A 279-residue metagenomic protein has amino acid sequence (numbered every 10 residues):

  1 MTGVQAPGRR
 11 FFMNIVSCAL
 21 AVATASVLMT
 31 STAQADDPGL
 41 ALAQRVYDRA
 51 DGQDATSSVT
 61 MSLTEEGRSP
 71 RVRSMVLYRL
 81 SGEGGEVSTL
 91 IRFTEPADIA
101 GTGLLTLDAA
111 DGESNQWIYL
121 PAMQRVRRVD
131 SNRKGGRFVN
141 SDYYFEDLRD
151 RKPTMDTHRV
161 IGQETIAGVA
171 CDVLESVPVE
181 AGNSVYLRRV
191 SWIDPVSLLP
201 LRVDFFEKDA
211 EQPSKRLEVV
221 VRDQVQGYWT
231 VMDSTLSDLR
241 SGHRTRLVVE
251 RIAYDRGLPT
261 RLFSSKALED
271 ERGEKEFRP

Functional and structural regions predicted by a protein language model:
G3-F12: Short, Lys/Arg-enriched N-terminal segments with co-localized hydrophobic residues within the first ~10-30 amino acids
F11-I15, L20: N-terminal export leaders
T24-A33: C-terminal segment of classical bacterial N-terminal signal peptides
P38-A122: N-terminal mature ectodomain segment of secretory-pathway/periplasmic proteins
V76-L80, R159-T165, V220-R222: Short amphipathic beta-strand and strand-loop transition segments with alternating hydrophobic
T94, L105-L107, N115-Y119, R125-V129 (+2 more regions): Gly/Pro-enriched, hydrophobic low-complexity segments that function as extracytoplasmic propeptides/linkers
D270-R278: Short, low-complexity, Pro/Ser/Thr/Gly-rich segments in the mature regions of secreted, periplasmic
